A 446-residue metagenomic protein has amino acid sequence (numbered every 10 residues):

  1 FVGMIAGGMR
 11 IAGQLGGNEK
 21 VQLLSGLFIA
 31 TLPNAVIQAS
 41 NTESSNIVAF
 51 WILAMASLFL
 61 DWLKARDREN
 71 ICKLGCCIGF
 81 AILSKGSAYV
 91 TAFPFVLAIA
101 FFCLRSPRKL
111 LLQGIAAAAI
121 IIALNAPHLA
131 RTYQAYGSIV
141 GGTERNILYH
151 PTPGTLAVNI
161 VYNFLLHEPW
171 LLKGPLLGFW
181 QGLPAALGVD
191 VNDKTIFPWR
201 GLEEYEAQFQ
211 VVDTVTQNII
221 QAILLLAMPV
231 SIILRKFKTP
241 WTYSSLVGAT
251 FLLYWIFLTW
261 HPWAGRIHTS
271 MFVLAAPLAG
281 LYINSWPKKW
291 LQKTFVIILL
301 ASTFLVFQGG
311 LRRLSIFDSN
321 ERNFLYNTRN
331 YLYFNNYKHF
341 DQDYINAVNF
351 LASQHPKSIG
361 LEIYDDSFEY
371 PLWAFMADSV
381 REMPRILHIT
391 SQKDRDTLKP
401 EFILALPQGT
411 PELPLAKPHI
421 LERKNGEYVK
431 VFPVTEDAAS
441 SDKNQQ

Functional and structural regions predicted by a protein language model:
F1-L15, A54: Transmembrane-helix motifs of polytopic, lipid-linked glycan transferases
Q14-G16, M55-N70, C103: Membrane-interface transmembrane helices that cradle and orient dolichyl/undecaprenyl
K20-L24, K73-C76, A92-I99, G114-I122 (+6 more regions): Signature aromatic-anchored transmembrane alpha helix within multi-pass, membrane-resident enzymes that catalyze glycan
I37, P175-S244: Membrane-interface anchor segments at the N-terminal boundary of transmembrane helices in multi-pass membrane enzymes
I37-I47: Short acidic/glycine- and proline-prone juxtamembrane loop motifs at membrane-interface regions of multi-pass membrane
S45-A49, A81, V90, G137 (+2 more regions): Hydrophobic/aromatic-rich transmembrane helices and adjacent perimembrane loops
Q113-E204: Membrane-lumen/periplasm interface segments of specific transmembrane helices in polyprenyl phosphate-linked
L300-F350, D365-F368: Membrane-proximal, lumen/periplasm-facing interface regions of secretory-pathway glyco- and lipid-modifying enzymes
